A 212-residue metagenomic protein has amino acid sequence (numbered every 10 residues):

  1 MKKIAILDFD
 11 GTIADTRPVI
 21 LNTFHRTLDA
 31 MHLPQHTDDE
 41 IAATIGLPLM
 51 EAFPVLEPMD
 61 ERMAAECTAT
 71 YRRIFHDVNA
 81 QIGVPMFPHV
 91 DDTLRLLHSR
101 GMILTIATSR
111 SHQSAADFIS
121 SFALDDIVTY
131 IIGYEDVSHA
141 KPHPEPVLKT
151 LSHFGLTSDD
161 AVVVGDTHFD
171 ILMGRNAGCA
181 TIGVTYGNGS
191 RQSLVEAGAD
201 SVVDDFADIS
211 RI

Functional and structural regions predicted by a protein language model:
M1-A43, E57: Active-site neighborhood of HAD-like aspartate-dependent phosphohydrolases
M1-K3, D39, R95-H98, H112 (+1 more regions): Asp-based, Mg2+/Mn2+-dependent phosphohydrolase catalytic module
V19, H36, E40, R62-T70 (+2 more regions): Alpha-helix N-cap and coil->helix boundary residues
I20-L21, L49-M50, A64, T68 (+4 more regions): A general structural signal for well-ordered alpha-helical segments in protein cores
N22-R26, E51, T70, D92 (+4 more regions): Alpha-helical elements of Rossmann-like donor-binding domains used by nucleotide-donor carbohydrate transfer enzymes
G46-V78, P88-D91, R95-H98: A metal-dependent, Asp-based hydrolase signature
D77-I106, H112-A116, P144: Short, acidic loop-to-helix structural element flanking the phosphoryl-transfer center in phosphate-processing enzymes
